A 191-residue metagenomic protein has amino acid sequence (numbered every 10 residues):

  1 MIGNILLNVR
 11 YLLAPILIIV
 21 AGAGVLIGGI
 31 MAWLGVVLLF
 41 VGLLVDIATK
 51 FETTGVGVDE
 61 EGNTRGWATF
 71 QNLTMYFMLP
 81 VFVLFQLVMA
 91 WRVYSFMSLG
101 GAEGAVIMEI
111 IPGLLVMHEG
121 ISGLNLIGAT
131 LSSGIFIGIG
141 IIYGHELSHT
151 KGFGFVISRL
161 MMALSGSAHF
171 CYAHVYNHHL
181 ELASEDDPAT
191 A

Functional and structural regions predicted by a protein language model:
M1-L13: N-terminal membrane topogenic signal
L13-I16, V20, V37-V41, F77-L84 (+2 more regions): Lipid-exposed faces of alpha-helical membrane segments in multi-pass integral membrane proteins
I19-L34: Short, hydrophobic transmembrane alpha-helix segments
A21-V25, D46, F82, Q86-A90: Structural signal for membrane-spanning alpha-helices in multi-pass inner-membrane proteins, emphasizing helix cores
G35-V58, F82-F85, G134-I141: Central hydrophobic cores of alpha-helical transmembrane segments in multi-pass inner-membrane proteins across all
K50-V56, V83-L124, I142-E146: Transmembrane alpha-helix boundary signature
G57-F82: Juxtamembrane helix-capping/reentrant segments at transmembrane boundaries
I127-A191: Membrane-embedded catalytic scaffold of the fatty acid hydroxylase/desaturase
